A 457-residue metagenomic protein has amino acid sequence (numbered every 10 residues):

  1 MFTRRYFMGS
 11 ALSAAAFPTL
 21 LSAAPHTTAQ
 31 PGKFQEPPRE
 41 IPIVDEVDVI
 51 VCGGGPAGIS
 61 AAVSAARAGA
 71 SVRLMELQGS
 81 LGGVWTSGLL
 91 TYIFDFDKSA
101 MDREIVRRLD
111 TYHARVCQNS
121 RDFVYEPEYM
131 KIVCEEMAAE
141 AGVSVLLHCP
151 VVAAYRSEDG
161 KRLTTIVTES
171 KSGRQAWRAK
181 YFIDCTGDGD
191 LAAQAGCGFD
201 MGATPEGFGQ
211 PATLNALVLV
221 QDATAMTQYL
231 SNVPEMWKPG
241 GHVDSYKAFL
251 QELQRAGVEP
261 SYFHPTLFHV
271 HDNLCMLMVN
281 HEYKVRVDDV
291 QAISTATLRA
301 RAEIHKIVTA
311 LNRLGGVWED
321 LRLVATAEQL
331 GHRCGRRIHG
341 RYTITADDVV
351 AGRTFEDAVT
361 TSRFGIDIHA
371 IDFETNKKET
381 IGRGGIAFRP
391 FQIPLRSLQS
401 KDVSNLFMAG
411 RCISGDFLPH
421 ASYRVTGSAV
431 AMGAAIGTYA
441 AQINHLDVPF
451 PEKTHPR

Functional and structural regions predicted by a protein language model:
M1-A15: N-terminal secretory signal peptides and thylakoid transit peptides that target proteins across membranes
T19-P31: Bacterial Sec-dependent signal peptides at the C-terminal "C-region" and cleavage site
P31-E46: A short, basic/flexible loop-to-alpha-helix module at the beginning of a structural domain
V44-G55: Beta1/beta-strand and adjacent pyrophosphate-binding region of the FAD-binding site in flavoprotein oxidoreductases
G58: N-terminal Rossmann-fold NAD(P) dinucleotide-binding loop
A65: Aromatic pocket-lining residues of Rossmann-like dinucleotide-binding sites
A70-S71, E76-S157, Q210-P211, A225-T227 (+1 more regions): Conserved N-terminal/central alpha/beta ligand/cofactor-binding core
I105, G160, E169-Y181, C185-R457: Flavin (FAD/FMN)-binding glycine-rich loop and adjacent Rossmann-like elements that form
